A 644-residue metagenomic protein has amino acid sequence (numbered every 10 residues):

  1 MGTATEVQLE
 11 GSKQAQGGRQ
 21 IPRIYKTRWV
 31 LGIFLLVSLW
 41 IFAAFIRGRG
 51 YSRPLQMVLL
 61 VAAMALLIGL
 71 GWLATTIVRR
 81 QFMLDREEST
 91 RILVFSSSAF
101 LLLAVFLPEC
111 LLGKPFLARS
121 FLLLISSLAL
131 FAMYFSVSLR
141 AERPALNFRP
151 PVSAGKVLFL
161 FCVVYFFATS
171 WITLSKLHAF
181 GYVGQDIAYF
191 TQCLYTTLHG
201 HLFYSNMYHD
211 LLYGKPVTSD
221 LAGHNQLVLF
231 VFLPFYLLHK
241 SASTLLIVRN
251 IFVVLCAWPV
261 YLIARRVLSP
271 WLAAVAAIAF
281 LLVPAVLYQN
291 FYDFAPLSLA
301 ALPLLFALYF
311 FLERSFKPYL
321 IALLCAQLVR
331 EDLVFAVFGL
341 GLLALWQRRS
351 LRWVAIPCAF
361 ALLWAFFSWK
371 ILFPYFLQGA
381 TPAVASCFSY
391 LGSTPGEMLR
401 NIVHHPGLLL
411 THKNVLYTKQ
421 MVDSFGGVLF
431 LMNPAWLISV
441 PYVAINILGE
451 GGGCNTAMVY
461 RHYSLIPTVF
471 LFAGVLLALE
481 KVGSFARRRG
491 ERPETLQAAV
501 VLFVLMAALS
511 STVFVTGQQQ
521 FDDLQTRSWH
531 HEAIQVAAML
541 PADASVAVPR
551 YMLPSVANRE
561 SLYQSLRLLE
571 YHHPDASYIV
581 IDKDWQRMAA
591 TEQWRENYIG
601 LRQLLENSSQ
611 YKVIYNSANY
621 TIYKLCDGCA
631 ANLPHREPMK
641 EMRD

Functional and structural regions predicted by a protein language model:
M1-F34, I68-T169, W353-I356: Start-transfer (signal-anchor) and selected internal transmembrane alpha helices of multi-pass inner/ER membrane
G69-R80, S243-V267, F306: Transmembrane-helix motifs of polytopic, lipid-linked glycan transferases
S89-L102, K156-V163, W271, C358-L362 (+1 more regions): Signature aromatic-anchored transmembrane alpha helix within multi-pass, membrane-resident enzymes that catalyze glycan
L117-L128, A257, L437-R488: Hydrophobic/aromatic-rich transmembrane helices and adjacent perimembrane loops
L146-F148, A336-L363: Perimembrane helix-loop-helix junctions
I172, S350-P441, T468, L476 (+1 more regions): Membrane-lumen/periplasm interface segments of specific transmembrane helices in polyprenyl phosphate-linked
V254-A285, A301-L302, K317-I321: Transmembrane-helix signature of polytopic, membrane-embedded enzymes that assemble or transfer cell-envelope glycans
P296-L299, L304-Y319, L345-R348: Membrane-interface transmembrane helices that cradle and orient dolichyl/undecaprenyl
